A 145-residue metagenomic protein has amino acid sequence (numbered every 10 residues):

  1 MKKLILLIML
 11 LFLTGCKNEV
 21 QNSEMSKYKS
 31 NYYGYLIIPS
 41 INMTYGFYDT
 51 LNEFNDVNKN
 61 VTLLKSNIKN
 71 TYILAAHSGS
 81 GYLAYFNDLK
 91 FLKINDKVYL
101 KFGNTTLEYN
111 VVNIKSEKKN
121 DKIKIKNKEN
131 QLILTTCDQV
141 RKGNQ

Functional and structural regions predicted by a protein language model:
M1-E19: Sec-dependent N-terminal signal peptides of Gram-positive bacterial secreted proteins and lipoproteins
C16-Q145: Solvent-exposed, non-transmembrane regions of membrane-associated and secreted proteins
